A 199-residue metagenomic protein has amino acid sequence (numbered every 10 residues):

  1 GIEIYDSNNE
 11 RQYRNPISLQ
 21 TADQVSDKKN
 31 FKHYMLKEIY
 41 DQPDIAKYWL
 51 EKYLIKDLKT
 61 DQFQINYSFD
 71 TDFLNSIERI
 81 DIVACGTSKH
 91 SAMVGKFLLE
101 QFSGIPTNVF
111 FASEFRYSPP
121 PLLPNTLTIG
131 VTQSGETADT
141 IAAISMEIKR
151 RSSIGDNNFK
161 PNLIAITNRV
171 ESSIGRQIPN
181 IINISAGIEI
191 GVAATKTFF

Functional and structural regions predicted by a protein language model:
G1-E78, S88, F97, Q101-F102 (+1 more regions): N-terminal segments that mediate ammonia production and transfer in glutamine-dependent amidotransferase systems
E78-F199: Glycine-rich phosphate-binding loops that contact phosphosugars or nucleotide phosphates
